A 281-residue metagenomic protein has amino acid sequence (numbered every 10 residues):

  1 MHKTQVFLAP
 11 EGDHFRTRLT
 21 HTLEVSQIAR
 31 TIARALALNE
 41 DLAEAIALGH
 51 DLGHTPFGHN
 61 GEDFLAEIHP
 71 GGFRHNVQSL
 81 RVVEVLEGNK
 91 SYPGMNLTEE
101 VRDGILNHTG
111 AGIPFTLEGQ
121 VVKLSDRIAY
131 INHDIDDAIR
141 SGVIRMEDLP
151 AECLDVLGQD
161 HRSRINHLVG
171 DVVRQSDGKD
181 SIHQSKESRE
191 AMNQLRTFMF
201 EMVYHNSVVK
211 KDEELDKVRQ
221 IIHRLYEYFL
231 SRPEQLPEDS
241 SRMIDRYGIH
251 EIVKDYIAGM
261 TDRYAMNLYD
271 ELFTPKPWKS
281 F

Functional and structural regions predicted by a protein language model:
M1-I32, L38-E40, F73-F281: Histidine-centered, transition-metal-coordinating active-site segments
L42, I46-N89: A generic, well-ordered mixed alpha/beta core segment in the N-terminal half of proteins
